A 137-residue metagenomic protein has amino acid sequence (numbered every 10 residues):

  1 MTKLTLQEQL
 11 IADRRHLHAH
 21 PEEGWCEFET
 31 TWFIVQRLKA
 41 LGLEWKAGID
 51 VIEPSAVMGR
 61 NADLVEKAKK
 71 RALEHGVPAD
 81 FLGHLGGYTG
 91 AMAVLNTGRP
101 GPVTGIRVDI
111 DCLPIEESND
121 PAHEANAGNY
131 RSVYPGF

Functional and structural regions predicted by a protein language model:
K3-F137: Acidic/His- and Gly-rich active-site-bordering loop/insert found across diverse amide/peptide-bond hydrolases
